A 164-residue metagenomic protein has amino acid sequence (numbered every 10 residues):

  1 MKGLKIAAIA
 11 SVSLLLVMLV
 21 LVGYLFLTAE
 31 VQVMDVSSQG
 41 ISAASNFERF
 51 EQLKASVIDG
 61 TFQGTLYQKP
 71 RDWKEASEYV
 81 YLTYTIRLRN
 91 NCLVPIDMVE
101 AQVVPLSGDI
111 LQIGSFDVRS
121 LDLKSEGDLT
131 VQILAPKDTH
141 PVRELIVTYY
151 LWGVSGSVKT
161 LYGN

Functional and structural regions predicted by a protein language model:
M1-M18: N-terminal Sec-pathway targeting helices
F26-V80, L106-G108: Low-complexity, acidic Ser/Thr/Pro/Gly-rich terminal tails and inter-domain linkers that flank the onset of structured
V80-I86, G127: Structural beta-strand segments of beta-rich domains
I86-C92: Asparagine-centered strand-capping/turn motif at beta-strand->loop junctions
L93-M98, V142: Short acidic/proline- and small/hydrophobic-mixed sequence motifs that coincide with surface turns and coil-to-beta
V99-V103: Hydrophobic beta-strand segments
I110-I146, Y150-V154: Short, solvent-exposed, Trp/other aromatic-anchored flexible loops in extracytoplasmic proteins
G156-N164: Short beta-strand elements
